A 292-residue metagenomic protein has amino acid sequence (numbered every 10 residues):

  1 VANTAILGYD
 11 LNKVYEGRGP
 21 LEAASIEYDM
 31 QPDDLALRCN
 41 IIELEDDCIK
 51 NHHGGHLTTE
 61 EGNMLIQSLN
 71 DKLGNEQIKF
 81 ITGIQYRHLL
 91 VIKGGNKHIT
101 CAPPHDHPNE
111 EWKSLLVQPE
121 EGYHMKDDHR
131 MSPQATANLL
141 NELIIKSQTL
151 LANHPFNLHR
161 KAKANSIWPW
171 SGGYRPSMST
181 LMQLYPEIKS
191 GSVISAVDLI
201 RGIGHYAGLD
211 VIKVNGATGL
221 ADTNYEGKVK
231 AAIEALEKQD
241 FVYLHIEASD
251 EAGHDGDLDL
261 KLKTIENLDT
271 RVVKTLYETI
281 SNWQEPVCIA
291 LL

Functional and structural regions predicted by a protein language model:
V1, T264-L292: Metal-dependent active-site segment of extracytoplasmic phospho-/sulfohydrolases and closely related
V1-Q77, V91: Active-site nucleophile/metal-coordination loop of metallo-enzymes that catalyze phosphate/sulfate and related
D46-C48, I92-Y123, I233, E237-Y277: Active-site His/acidic residue clusters
I49-Y174: Glycine-rich, mobile lid/loop segments that gate access to catalytic sites or pores
G62, I66, A137-Q148, Y225-K230 (+1 more regions): Short, hydrophobic/amphipathic alpha-helical packing segments that form internal helix faces or helix-helix interfaces
L89, D240-F241, P286-I289: Beta-sheet entry/capping signal
K146, L150-H154, G202, Y206 (+2 more regions): Generic, well-ordered alpha-helical scaffold segments in large soluble proteins
Y174-L260: Anion-binding catalytic surfaces of enzymes that hydrolyze or transfer phosphate/sulfate esters
